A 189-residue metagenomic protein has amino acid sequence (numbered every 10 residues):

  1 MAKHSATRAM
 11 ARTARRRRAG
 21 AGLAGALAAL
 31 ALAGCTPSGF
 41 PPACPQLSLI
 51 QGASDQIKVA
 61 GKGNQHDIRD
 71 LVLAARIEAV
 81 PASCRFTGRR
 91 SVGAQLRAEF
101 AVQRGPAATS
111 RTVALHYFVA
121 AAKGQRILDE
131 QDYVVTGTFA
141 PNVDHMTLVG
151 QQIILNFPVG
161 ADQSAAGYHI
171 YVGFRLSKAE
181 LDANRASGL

Functional and structural regions predicted by a protein language model:
H4-A24: Bacterial N-terminal signal peptides that target proteins for export
L30-G34: C-terminal motif of bacterial Sec signal peptides marking the signal peptidase cleavage site
T36-G39: Bacterial signal peptide processing site
P41-A43, I127-L189: Helix-rich interaction surfaces within compact, conserved domain-sized segments that mediate assembly or partner
A43-D67: Post-signal peptide N-terminal segment of mature Sec-exported envelope proteins
H66-L73, P81-A94, R104-R111, R126 (+1 more regions): Short, solvent-exposed beta-strand/turn "edge" segments of beta-rich domains on protein surfaces
A79-C84, L96-P106, Y117-Q125, G137-P141 (+2 more regions): Beta-strand elements of well-folded, non-transmembrane domains
V92-A94, V113-L115, Y133, Y168: Hydrophobic core residues within well-ordered beta-strands of beta-rich domains
